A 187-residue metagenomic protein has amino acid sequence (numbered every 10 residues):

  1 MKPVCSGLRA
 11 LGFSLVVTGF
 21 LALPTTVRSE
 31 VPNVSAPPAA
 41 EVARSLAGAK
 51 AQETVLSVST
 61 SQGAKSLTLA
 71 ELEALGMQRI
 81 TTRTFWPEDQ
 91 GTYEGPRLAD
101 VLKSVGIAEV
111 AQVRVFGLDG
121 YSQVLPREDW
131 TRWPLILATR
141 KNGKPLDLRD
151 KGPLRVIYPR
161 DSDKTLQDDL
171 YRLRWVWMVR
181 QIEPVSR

Functional and structural regions predicted by a protein language model:
M1-G7: N-terminal secretory signal peptides that target proteins for export/translocation
K2, V27-R187: N-terminal intrinsically disordered, low-complexity segments enriched in P/E/S/T
L11-A22: Bacterial N-terminal signal peptides
